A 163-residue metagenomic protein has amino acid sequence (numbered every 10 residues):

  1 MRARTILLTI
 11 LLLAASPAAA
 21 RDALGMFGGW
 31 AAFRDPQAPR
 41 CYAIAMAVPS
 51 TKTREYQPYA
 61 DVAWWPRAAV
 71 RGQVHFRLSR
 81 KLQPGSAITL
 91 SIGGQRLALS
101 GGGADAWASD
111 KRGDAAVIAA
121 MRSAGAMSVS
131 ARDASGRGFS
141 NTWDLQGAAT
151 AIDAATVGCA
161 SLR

Functional and structural regions predicted by a protein language model:
M1-L7: Bacterial N-terminal signal peptides that target proteins for export
L8-L13: Hydrophobic alpha-helical targeting segments used for export or membrane insertion
A15-P17: N-terminal signal peptide c-region/cleavage motif recognized by signal peptidases
A20-R163: A generic "folded-domain core" signal
